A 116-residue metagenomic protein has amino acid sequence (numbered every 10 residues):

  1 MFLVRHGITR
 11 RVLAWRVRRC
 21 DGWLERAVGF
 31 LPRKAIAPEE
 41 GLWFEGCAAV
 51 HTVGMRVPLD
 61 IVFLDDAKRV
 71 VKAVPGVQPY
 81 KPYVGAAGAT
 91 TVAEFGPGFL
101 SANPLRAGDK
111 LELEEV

Functional and structural regions predicted by a protein language model:
M1-V116: Compact, glycine-rich, soluble single-domain proteins
